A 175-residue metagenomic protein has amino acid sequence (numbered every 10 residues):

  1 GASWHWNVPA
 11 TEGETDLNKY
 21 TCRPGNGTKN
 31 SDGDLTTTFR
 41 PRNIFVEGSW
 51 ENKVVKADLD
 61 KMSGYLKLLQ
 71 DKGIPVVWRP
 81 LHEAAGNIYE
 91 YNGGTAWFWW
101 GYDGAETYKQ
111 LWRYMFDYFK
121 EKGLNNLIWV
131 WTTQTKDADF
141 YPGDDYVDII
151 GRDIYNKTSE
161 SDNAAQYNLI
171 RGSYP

Functional and structural regions predicted by a protein language model:
G1-F116, E121-N125: Substrate-binding cleft of extracellular glycoside hydrolase catalytic domains
G1-N7, T15-N18, W129, I154 (+2 more regions): Short intrinsically disordered, low-complexity coil segments enriched in acidic
H5-P9, H82-G86, Q134-A138, I154-S159: Solvent-exposed loop/turn segments at secondary-structure junctions within structured extracellular/periplasmic domains
I44, I74, I88, I128-V130 (+3 more regions): Weak global preference for isoleucine
G73-P75, N126, Y146-V147, P175: A generic structural signal for alpha->beta connector loops
F119-A138, P142: Basic- and aromatic-lined ligand-binding clefts that recognize polyanionic substrates
D137-P175: Glycoside hydrolase catalytic-domain groove-lining segments
